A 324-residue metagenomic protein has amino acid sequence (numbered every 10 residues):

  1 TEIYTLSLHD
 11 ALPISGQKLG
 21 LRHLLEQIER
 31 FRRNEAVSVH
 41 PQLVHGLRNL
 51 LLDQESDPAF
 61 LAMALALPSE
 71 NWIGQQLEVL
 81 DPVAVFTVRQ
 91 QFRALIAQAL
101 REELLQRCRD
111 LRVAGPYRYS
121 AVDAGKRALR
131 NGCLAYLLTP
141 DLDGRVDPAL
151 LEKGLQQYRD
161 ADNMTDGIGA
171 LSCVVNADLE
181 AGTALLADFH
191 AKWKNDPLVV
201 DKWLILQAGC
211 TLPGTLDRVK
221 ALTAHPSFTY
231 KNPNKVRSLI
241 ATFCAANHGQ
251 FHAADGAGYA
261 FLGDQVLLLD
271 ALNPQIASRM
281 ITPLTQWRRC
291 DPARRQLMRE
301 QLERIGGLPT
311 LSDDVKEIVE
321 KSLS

Functional and structural regions predicted by a protein language model:
T1-L6: Short, exposed "boundary/linker" segments that immediately precede the start of a downstream structural module
S7, A11-S324: Long, ordered, helix-rich scaffold segments
